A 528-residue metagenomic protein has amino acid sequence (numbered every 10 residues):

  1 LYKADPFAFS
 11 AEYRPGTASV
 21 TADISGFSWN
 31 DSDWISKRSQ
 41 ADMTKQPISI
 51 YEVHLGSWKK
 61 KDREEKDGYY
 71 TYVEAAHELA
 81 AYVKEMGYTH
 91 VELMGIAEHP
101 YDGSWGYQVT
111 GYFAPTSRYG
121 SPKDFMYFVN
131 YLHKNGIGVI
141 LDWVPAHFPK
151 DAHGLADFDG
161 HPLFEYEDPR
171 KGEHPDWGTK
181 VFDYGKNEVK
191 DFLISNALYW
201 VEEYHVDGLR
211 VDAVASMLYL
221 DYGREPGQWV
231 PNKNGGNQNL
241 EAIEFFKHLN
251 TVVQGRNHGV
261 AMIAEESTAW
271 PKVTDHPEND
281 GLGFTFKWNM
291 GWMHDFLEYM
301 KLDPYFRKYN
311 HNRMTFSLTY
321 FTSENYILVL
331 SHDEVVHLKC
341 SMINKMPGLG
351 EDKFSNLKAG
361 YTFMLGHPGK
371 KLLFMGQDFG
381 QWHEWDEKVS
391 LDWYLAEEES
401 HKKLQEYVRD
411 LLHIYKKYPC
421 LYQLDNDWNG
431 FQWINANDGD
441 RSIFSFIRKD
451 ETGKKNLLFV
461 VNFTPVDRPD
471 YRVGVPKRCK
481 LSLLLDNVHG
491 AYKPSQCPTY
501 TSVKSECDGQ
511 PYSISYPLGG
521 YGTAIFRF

Functional and structural regions predicted by a protein language model:
L1-Q46, Y72-G87, E351-F354, L365-L373 (+1 more regions): Carbohydrate-interacting/catalytic domains
L1-S39, N135, G154-E167, L302-L318: Core domains of carbohydrate- and sulfate-ester-processing enzymes
D5, K37-K45, H54-Q238, Q510: Substrate-binding/active-site clefts of carbohydrate-active enzymes
S49-V53, V91, V139-L141, L209 (+3 more regions): Hydrophobic faces of well-ordered beta-strands that scaffold small-molecule active sites in alpha/beta enzyme cores
Y131-N135, F158, P162-E167, E173 (+10 more regions): Active-site-proximal helices and loops of the catalytic beta/alpha 8
S317-M342, A359: Active-site core of glycosidic bond-cleaving carbohydrate-active enzymes
S341-Y361: Aromatic-anchored helix/helix-loop segment that forms the rim or "lid" of small-molecule/cofactor binding pockets
